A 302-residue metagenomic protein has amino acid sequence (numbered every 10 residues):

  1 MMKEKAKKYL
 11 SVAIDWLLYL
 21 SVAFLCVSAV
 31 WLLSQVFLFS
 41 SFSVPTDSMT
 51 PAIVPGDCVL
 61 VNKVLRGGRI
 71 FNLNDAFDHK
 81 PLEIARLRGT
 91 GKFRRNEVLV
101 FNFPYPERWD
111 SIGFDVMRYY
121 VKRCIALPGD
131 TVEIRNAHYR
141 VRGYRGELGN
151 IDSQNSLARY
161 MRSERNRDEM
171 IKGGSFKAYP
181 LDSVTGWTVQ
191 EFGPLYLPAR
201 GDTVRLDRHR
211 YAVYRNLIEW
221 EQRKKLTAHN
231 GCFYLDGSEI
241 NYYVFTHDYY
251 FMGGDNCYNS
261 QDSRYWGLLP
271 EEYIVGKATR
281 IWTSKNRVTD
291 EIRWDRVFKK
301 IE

Functional and structural regions predicted by a protein language model:
K3-A13, T50-E302: Soluble "head" domains of membrane/secretory-pathway proteins
L18-F37: Hydrophobic membrane-insertion alpha-helices, especially the h-region of bacterial N-terminal signal peptides
F37-F39, I292: Residue-level signal for pocket-adjacent positions within structured domains
S40-S41, A126: Cytochrome P450 fold signature focused on the C-terminal beta-domain
S41-A52: N-terminal signal-anchor transmembrane helix
